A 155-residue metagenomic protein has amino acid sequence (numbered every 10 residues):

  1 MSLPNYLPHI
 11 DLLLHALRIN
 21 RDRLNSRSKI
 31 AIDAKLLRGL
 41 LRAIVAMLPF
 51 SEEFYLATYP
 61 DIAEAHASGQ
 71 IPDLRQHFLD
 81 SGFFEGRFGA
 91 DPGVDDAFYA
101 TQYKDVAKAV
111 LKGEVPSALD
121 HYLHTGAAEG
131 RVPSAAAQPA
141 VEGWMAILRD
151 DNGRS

Functional and structural regions predicted by a protein language model:
M1-S155: Charge-rich, low-complexity intrinsically disordered regions
